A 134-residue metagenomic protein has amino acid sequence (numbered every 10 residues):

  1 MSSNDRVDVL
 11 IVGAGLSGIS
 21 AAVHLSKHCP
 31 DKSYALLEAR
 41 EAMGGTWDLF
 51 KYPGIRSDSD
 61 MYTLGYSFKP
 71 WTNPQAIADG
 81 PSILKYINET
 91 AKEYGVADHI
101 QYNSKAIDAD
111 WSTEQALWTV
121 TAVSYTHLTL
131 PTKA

Functional and structural regions predicted by a protein language model:
M1-R6: A short, basic/flexible loop-to-alpha-helix module at the beginning of a structural domain
V9-A35: N-terminal Rossmann-like FAD-binding beta1-loop-alpha1 element of flavoenzymes
L36-E41: Conserved acidic E/D residue at the C-terminus of a beta-strand in Rossmann-like folds
G45-Y86: Glycine-rich active-site loop/strand segments that organize a redox cofactor
L84-I100: Helical element adjacent to the flavin cofactor pocket in flavoenzyme catalytic cores
Y102-A116: A conserved short coil-to-beta-strand element within the FAD-binding core of flavoproteins
A122-Y125: Short, compositionally biased segments
H127-A134: Single conserved hydrophobic/aromatic residue that forms the stacking wall/gate of nucleotide- or nucleobase-binding
